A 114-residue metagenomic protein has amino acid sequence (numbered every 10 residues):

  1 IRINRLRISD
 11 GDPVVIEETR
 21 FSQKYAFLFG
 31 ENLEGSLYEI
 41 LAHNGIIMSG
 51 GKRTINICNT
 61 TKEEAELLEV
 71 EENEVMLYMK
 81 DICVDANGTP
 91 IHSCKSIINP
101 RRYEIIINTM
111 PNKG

Functional and structural regions predicted by a protein language model:
I1-G114: C-terminal all-alpha effector/ligand-binding and dimerization domain of prokaryotic HTH-type transcriptional repressors
